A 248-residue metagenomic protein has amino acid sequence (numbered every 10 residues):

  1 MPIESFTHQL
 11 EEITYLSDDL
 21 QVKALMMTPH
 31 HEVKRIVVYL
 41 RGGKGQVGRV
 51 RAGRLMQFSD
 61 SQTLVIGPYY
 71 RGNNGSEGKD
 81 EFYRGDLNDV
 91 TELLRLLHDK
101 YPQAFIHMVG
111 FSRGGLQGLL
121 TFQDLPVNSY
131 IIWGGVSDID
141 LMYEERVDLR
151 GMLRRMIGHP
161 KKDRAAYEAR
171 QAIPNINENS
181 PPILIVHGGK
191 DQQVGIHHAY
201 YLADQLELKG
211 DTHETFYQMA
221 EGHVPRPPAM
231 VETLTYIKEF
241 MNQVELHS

Functional and structural regions predicted by a protein language model:
M1-H30: N-terminal cap/lid segment of alpha/beta-hydrolase-fold proteins
K34-G43: Short beta-strand element of the alpha/beta-hydrolase
R49-G67: Short amphipathic alpha-helix adjacent to the substrate-entry channel of hydrolases
E81-K100: Alpha/beta-hydrolase active-site loop
Y101-S112: Alpha/beta-hydrolase fold nucleophile elbow
G135, D140-N175: Mobile cap/lid helix-loop segments that gate and shape the active-site cleft of serine hydrolases
N179, I185-H187, D191: Short beta-strand/loop motif that positions the catalytic acidic residue of the alpha/beta-hydrolase fold
Y200, K209-S248: C-terminal catalytic histidine-bearing segment of alpha/beta-hydrolase fold enzymes
